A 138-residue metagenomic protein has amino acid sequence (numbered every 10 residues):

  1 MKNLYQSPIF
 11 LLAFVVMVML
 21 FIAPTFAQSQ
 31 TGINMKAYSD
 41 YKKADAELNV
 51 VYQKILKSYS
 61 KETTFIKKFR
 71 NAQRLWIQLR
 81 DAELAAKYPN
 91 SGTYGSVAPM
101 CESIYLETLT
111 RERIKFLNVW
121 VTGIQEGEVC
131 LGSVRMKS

Functional and structural regions predicted by a protein language model:
K2-L4, T25-S138: N-terminal alpha-helical modules
Q6-P8: N-terminal Sec-pathway targeting helices
F10-F21: Bacterial N-terminal signal peptides
